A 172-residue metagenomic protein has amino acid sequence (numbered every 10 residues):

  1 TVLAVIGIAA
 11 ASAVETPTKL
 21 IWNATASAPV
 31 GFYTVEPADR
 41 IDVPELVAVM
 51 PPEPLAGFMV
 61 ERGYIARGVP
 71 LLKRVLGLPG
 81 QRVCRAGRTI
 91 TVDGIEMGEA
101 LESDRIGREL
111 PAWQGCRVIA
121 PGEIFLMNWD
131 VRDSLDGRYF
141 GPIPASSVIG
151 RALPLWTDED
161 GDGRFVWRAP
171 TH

Functional and structural regions predicted by a protein language model:
T1-P70, V118, G141-H172: Protein maturation boundaries and topogenic segments
T25, V69, R82, T89 (+2 more regions): A residue-level structural signature of the nucleotidyltransferase/glycosyltransferase Rossmann-like core
P44-E45, G80, G122: Loop/turn positions that initiate beta-strands
V49, R85, L126-M127: A generic structural signal for residues embedded in beta-strands
E61-R62, L101-G107: Short, flexible loop segments at the rims of nucleotide/cofactor-binding pockets, characterized by
A66-E99: Mid-length scaffold segments of soluble, non-membrane domains
T91-I95, A100, R108-H172: Beta-strand-rich cores of mature extracytoplasmic or soluble domains
